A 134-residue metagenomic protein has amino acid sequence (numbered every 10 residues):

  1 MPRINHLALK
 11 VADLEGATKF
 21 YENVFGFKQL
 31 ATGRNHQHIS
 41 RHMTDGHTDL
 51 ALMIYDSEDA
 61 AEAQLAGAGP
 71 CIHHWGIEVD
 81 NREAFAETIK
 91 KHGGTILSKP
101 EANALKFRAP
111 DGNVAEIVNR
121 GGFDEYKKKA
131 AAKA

Functional and structural regions predicted by a protein language model:
M1-G16, I72-I77, G121-A134: N-terminal beta-strand motif that seeds the catalytic metal site of vicinal oxygen chelate
P2, A8-L50: Core segments of cupin and vicinal oxygen chelate
I4-A12, R41-T44, A63-T88, N103-A109 (+1 more regions): Vicinal oxygen chelate
A17-F20, F85-I89: Hydrophobic side chains in well-ordered alpha-helices
G33, L65-G67, I96-L97: Short Gly/Pro-enriched turn/cap motifs at secondary-structure boundaries
Q37-H38, E58-Q64, D124-Y126: A short, acidic/glycine-rich surface segment
A86-A134: Vicinal oxygen chelate
